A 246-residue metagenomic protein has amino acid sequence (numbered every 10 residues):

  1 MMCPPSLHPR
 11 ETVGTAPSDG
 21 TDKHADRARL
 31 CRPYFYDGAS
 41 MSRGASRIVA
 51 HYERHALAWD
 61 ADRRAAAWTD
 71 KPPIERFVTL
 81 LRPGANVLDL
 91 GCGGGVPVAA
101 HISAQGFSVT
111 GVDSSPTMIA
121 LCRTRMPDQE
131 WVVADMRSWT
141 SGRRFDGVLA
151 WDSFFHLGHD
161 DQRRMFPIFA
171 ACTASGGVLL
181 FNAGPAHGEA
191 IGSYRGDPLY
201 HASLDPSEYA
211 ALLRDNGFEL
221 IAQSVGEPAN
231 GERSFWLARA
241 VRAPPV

Functional and structural regions predicted by a protein language model:
F35, M41-R82, H187: Conserved class I S-adenosyl-L-methionine
L88-S138: Class I SAM-dependent methyltransferase SAM/SAH-binding core
L149-A150: A conserved beta-strand element that flanks and buttresses the S-adenosyl-L-methionine
R163-S175: A short glycine-rich, Lys/Arg-flanked "PGG" loop and its adjoining helix->strand segment in the class I
G176-A183: Conserved beta-strand signature within the Rossmann-like core of class I S-adenosyl-L-methionine
G184-E189, E227-P228: Short "lid" loop at the C-terminus of a central beta-strand within the Rossmann-like core of SAM-dependent
G192-E208: Acceptor-substrate binding/catalytic loop of class I
V225-V246: Core SAM-dependent methyltransferase catalytic element
